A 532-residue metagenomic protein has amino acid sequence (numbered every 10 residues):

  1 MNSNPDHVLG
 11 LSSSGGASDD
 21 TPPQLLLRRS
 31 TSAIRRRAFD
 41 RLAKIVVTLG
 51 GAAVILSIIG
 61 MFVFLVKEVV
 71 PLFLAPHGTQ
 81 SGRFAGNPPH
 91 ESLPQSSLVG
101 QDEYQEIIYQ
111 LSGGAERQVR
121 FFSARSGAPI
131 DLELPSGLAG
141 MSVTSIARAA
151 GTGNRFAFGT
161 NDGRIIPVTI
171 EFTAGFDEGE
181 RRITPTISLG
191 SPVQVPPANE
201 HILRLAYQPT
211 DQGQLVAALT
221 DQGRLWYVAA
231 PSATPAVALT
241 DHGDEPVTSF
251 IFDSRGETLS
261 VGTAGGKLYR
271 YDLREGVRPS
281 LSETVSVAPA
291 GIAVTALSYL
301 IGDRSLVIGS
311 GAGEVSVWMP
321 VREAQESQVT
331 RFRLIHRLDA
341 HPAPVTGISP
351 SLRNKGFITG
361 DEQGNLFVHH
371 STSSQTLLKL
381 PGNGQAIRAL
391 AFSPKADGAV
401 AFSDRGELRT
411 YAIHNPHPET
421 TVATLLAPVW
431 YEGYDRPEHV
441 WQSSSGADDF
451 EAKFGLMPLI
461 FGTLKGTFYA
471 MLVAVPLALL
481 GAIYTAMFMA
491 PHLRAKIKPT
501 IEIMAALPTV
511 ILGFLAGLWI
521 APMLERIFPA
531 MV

Functional and structural regions predicted by a protein language model:
M1-L49, A75-V99, L203, T248 (+3 more regions): Transmembrane alpha-helical segments of polytopic membrane transport and secretion proteins
P71, G127, T169-I183, A229-T234 (+4 more regions): Short loop/turn segments immediately following beta-strands, especially the blade-tip and inter-blade linker loops
G82-H90, A128-G137, G190-P197, T234-H242 (+3 more regions): A short beta-strand motif characteristic of beta-propeller blades
H90-G100, A139-A149, G153, S191-Q208 (+4 more regions): Repeated scaffold domains used in trafficking and secretory/extracellular systems, primarily beta-propellers
Y104-E106, G153-N154, Q212-Q214, R255-E257 (+3 more regions): Short coil/turn segments that connect the beta-strands within blades of beta-propeller domains
A115-V119, N161-I165, D221-W226, A264-Y269 (+5 more regions): Loop/turn residues immediately N-terminal
A470-I501: Transmembrane-helix boundary motif in ABC transporter permease subunits
E502-V532: Generic hydrophobic transmembrane alpha-helix motif, especially the helices
